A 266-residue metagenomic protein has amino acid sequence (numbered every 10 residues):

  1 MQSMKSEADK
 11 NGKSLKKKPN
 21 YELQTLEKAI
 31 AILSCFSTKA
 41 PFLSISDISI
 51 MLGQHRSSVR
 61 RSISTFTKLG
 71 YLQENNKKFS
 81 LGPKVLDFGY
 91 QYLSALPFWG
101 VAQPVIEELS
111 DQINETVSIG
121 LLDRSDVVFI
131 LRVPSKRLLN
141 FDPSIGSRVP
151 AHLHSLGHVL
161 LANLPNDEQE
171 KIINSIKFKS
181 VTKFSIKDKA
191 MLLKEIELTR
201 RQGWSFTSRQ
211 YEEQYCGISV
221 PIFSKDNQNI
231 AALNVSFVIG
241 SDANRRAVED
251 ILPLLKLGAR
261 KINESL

Functional and structural regions predicted by a protein language model:
Q2-G100, R260, E264-S265: N-terminal helix-turn-helix
S37, G157, L161, P165 (+1 more regions): Short amphipathic alpha-helical signal-transduction/dimerization elements
N76, V117, G217-S219: Short loop/turn microsegments at loop-to-beta-strand junctions
L81-S175: Amphipathic alpha-helical effector-binding/dimerization core of metabolite-sensing transcriptional regulators
V101-L109, I173-S219, S265: Short, basic/aromatic recognition patches
Q214, I230-L266: Juxtadomain coupling helices with adjacent low-complexity linkers
I222-K225: Sensor-regulatory modules in signal-transduction proteins
